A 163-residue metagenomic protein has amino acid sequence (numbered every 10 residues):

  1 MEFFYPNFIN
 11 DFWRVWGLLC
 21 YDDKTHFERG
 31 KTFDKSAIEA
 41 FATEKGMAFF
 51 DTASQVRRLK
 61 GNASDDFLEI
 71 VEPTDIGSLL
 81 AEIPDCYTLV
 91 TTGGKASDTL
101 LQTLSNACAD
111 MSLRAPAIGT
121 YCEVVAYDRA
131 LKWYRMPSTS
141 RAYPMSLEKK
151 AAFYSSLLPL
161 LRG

Functional and structural regions predicted by a protein language model:
M1-L68: Short, surface-exposed acidic-centric catalytic microdomains
P6-F8, V15, K60-G77, L101-G163: C-terminal capping/extension of enzyme domains
Y21, S54, G94, R141 (+1 more regions): Residue-level marker of positions within ordered structural domains that often coincide with functionally constrained
T25-F27, C86-Y87, A109-D110: Short secondary-structure capping/junction motifs at helix and strand boundaries
T32-K35, L59, I83, M136-S140: A near-ubiquitous, low-amplitude feature marking generic local secondary-structure context
A40-A42, E82, A126: Generic structural signal for beta-strand residues in well-ordered domains
E44-T103: Internal catalytic-core helix/loop-beta-alpha segment that presents or stabilizes conserved functional determinants
